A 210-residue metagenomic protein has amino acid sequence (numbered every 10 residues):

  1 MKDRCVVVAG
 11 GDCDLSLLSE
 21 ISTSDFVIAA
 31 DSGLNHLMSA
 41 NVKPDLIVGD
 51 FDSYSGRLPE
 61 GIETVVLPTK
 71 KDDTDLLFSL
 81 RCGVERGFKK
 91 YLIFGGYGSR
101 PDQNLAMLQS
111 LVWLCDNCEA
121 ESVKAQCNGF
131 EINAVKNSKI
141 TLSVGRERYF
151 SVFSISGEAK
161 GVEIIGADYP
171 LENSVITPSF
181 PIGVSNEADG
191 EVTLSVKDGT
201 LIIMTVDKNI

Functional and structural regions predicted by a protein language model:
M1-L58: N-terminal beta-strand-loop-alpha-helix module at the start of alpha/beta ligand-binding or catalytic domains
L15-L17, D73-L77, R100-L105: Short glycine/serine/threonine-rich phosphate/pyrophosphate-binding segments that cradle anionic phosphate groups
E63-P68, C118-K124, E147-S151: A glycine-rich helix N-cap at a beta->alpha junction
T64-R86: Short phosphate-binding loop-to-helix
R81-E85, K89, G95, E172: Active-site/ligand-binding-proximal alpha/beta "capping" segment
K90-I140: Anionic-ligand-binding alpha/beta catalytic cores of soluble enzymes and soluble regulatory domains that recognize
N128-F130, V135-I210: Long, charged alpha-helical interface segments
